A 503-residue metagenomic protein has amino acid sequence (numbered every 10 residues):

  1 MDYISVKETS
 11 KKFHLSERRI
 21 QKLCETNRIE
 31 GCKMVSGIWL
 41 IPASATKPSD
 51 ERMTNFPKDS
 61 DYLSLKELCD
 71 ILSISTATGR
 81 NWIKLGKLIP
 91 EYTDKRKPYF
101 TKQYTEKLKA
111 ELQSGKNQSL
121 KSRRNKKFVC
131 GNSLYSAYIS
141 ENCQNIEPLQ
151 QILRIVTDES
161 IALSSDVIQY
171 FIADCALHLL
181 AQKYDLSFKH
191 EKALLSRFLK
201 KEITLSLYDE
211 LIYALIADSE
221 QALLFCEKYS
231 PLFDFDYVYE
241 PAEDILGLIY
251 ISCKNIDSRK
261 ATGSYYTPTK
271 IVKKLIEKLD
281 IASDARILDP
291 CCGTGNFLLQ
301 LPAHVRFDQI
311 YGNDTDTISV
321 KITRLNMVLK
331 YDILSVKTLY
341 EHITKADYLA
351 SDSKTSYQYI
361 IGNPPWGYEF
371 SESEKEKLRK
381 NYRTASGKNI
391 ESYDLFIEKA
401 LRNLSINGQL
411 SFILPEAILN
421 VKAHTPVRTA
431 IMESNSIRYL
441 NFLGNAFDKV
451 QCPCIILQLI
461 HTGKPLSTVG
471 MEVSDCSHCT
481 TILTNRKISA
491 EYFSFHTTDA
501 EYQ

Functional and structural regions predicted by a protein language model:
M1, P48-S60, R379, R383-A385: A detector for short, charged/polar N-terminal pre-domain segments
M1-R19, F56-G79: Polyanion-binding surface elements
K22-T26, S73, N81-L85, L325: Residue-level detection of the helix-turn-helix DNA-binding "recognition helix"
R28-N55, I89-S114: Short helix-start
T93, K270-I271, C292, L299 (+3 more regions): Signature of N6-adenine DNA methyltransferases within the class I
S122-Y138: Leucine-rich, amphipathic alpha-helical/linker segments
Y135-T315, S319-I322, N326, N420-V427: Class I S-adenosyl-L-methionine
R324-S351: S-adenosyl-L-methionine
